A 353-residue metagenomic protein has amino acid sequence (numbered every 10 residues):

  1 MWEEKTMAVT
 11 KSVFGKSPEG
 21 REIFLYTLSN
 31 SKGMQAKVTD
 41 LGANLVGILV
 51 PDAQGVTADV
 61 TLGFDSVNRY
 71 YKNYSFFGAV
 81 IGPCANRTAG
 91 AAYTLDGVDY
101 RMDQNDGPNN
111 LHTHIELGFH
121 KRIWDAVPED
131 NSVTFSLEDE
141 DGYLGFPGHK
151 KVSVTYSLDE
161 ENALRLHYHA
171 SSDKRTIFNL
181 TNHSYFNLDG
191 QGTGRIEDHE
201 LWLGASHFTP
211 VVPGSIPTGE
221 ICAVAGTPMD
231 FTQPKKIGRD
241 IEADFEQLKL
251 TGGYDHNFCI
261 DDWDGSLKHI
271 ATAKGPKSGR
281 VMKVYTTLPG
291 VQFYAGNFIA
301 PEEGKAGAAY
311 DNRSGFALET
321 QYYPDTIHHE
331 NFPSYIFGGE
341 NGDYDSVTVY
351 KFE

Functional and structural regions predicted by a protein language model:
W2-E353: An exposed, glycine/acidic-rich loop-and-rim segment of catalytic or binding clefts
